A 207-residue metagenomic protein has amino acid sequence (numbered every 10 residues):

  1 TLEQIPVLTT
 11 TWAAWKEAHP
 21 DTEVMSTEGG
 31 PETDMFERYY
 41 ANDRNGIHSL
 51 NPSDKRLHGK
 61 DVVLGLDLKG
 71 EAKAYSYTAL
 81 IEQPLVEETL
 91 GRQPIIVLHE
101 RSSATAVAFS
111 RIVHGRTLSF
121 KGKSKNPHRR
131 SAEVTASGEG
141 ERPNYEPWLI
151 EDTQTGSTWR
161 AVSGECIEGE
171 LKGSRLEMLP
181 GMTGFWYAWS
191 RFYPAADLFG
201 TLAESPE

Functional and structural regions predicted by a protein language model:
T1-E207: Mid-to-C-terminal functional-domain signal that highlights helix-capping/loop sites within ligand-binding modules
